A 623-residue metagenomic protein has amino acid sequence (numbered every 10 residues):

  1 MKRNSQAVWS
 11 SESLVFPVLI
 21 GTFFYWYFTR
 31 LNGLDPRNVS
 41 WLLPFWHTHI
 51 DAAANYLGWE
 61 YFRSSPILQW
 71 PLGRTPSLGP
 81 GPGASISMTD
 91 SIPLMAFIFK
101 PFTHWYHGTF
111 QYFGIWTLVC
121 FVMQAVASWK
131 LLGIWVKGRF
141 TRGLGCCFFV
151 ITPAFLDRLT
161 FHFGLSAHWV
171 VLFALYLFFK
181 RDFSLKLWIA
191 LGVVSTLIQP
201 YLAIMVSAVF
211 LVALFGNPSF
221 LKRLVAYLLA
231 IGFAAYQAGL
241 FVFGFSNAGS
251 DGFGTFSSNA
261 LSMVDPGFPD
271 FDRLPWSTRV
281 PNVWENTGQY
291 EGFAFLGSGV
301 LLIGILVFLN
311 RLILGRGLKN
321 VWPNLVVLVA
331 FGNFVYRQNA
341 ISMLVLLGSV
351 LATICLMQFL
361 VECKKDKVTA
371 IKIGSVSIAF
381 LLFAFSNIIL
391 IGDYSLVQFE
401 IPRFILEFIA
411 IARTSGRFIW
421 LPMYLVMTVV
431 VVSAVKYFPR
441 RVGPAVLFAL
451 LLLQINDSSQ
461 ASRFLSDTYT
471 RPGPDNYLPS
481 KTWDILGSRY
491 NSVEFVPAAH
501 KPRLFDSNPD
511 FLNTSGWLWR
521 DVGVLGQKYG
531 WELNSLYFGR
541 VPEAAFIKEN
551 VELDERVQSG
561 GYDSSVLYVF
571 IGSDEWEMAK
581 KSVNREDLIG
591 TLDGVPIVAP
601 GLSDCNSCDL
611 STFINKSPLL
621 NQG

Functional and structural regions predicted by a protein language model:
R3, I204-A230, V307-L312, T353-L360: Perimembrane helix-loop-helix junctions
F24-M123, T152-P153, H162, P266-P269: Membrane-interface coil-to-helix junctions
N32, I67, G143-F161, A235-G244 (+4 more regions): Membrane-interface helix-loop junctions at the exits of transmembrane helices
H49, A235-N310, W322-N324, S342-L346: Periplasmic/ER-lumenal interhelical loops and adjacent helix-loop junctions in multi-pass membrane proteins
S87-I92, Q111-F121, F148-F173, L197-L202 (+2 more regions): Membrane-interface micro-motifs in multi-pass membrane enzymes
L118, V122-L131, F140-L214, Y227 (+2 more regions): Membrane-embedded helix bundles of polyisoprenyl
L211, Y227-I231, K319-F331, V345-I354 (+3 more regions): Signature aromatic-anchored transmembrane alpha helix within multi-pass, membrane-resident enzymes that catalyze glycan
S459-G623: Extracytoplasmic
